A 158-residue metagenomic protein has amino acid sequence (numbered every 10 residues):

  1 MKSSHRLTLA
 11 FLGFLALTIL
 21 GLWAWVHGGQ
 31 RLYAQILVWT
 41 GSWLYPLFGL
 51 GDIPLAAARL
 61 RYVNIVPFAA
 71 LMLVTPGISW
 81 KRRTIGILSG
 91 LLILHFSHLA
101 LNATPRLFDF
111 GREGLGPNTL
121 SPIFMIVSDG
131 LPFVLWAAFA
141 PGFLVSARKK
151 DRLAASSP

Functional and structural regions predicted by a protein language model:
K2-S4, P76-I85: Membrane-interface helix-boundary motifs at transmembrane edges
K2-Y33: N-terminal signal-anchor transmembrane alpha helix
F11-W23, S42, A69, I93-S97: Hydrophobic cores of alpha-helical transmembrane segments in multi-pass integral membrane proteins
G21-G29, F96-F108: C-terminal TM-helix exit segments that contain a strictly Trp-centered aromatic cap at the helix terminus
G28-P54: Extracytosolic (periplasmic/ER-lumenal) interhelical loops and adjacent juxtamembrane/interface segments of multi-pass
A56-S79: Hydrophobic alpha-helical transmembrane segments
I85-H95: Central hydrophobic cores of alpha-helical transmembrane segments in multi-pass integral membrane proteins
L101-S156: Alpha-helical transmembrane segments of multi-pass integral membrane proteins, characterized by long hydrophobic
